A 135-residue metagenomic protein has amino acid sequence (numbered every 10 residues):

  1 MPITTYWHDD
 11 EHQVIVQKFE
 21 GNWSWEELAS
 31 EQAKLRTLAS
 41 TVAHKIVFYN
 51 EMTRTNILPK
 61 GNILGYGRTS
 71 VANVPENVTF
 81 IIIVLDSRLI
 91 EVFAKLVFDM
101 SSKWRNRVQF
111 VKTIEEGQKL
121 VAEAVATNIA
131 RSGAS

Functional and structural regions predicted by a protein language model:
M1-S135: Amphipathic, Lys/Arg-enriched alpha-helical "gate/interface" segment within cytosolic domains that mediates
